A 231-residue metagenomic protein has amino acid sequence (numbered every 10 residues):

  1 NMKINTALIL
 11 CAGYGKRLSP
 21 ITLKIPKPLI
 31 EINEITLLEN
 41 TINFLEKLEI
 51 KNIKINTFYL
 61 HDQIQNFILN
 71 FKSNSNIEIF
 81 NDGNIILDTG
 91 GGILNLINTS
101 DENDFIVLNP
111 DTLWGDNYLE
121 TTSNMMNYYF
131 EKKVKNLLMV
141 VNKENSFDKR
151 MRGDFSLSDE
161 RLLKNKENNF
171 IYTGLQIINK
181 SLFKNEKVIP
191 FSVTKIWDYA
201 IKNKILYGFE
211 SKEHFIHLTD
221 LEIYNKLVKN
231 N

Functional and structural regions predicted by a protein language model:
M2-I9, R17, I35-N109, L113 (+3 more regions): Conserved N-terminal catalytic core of the sugar/cofactor nucleotidyltransferase
Y14, I25, L60, G83 (+1 more regions): A generic "binding-loop/recognition-motif" signal
K24-E39: Short catalytic helix/loop segments, enriched in acidic residues and glycine and frequently bearing histidine
P28, N76-E78, I205-Y207: Conserved beta-strand segments of alpha/beta enzyme cores
F58, F80-G83, M139, N165 (+1 more regions): Conserved beta-strand termini and adjacent loop/short-helix elements that scaffold enzyme active sites in alpha/beta
I106, L113, Y118-M126, F130 (+3 more regions): Catalytic-core segments of class I nucleotidyltransferases/pyrophosphorylases that form NMP-activated intermediates
E131-V141: A short, conserved acidic/glycine-rich loop-to-beta-strand motif that forms the donor nucleotide-sugar/metal
